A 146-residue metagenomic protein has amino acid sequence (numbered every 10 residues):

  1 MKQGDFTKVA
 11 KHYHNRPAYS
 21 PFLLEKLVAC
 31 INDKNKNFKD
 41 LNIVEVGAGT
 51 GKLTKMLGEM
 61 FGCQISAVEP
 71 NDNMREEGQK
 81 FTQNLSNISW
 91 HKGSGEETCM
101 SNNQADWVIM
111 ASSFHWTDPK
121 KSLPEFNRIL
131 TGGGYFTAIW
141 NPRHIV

Functional and structural regions predicted by a protein language model:
M1-N37: Conserved class I S-adenosyl-L-methionine
D40-L41, N103: Nucleotide donor/acceptor-binding cores
N42-V46, T50-E97: Class I SAM-dependent methyltransferase SAM/SAH-binding core
E96-V108: A short acidic, Gly/Pro-enriched loop at the edge of an enzyme's catalytic core that lines a small-molecule cofactor
D106-K120: A short SAM/SAH-binding and catalytic strip from SAM-dependent methyltransferases
K121-G132: A short glycine-rich, Lys/Arg-flanked "PGG" loop and its adjoining helix->strand segment in the class I
G133-N141: Conserved beta-strand signature within the Rossmann-like core of class I S-adenosyl-L-methionine
